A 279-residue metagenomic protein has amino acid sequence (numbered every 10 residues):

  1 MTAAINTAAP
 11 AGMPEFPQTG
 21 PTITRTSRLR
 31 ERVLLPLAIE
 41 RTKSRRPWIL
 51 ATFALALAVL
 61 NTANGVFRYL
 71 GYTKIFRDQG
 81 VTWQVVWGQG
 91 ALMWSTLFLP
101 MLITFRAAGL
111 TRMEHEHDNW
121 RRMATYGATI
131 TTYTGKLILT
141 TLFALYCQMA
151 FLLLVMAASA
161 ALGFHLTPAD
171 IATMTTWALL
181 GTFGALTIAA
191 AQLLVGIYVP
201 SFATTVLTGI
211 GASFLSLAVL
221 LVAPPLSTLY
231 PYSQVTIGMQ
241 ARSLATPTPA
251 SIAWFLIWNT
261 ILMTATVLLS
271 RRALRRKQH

Functional and structural regions predicted by a protein language model:
T2-A4, Q18, L29-R30, A63-V86 (+1 more regions): Terminal transmembrane helical anchor/hairpin motif
T2-A58: Aromatic- and glycine-rich beta-strand/loop motifs that create alpha-glucan
T24-R25, L50, A54-G109, T134-V199 (+1 more regions): Secretory targeting signals
R46, T125, I197-Y198: Membrane-helix boundary and inter-helical linker elements of multi-pass secondary transporters
L99-H115, Q192-A203, T260-R276: Transmembrane alpha-helical segments in integral membrane proteins
M123-T129: Short helix-to-coil transition segments within interhelical loops that connect adjacent transmembrane helices
T187-V219: Functionally important transmembrane alpha-helices
